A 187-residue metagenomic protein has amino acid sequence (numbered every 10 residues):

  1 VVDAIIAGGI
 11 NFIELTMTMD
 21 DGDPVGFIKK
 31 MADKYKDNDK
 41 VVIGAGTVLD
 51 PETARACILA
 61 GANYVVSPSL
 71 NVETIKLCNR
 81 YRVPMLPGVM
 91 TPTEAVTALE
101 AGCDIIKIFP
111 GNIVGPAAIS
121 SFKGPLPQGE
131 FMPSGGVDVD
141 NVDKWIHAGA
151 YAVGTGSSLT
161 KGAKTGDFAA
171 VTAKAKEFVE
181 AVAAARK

Functional and structural regions predicted by a protein language model:
V1-E52, A56-A60, R80, Q128-F131 (+2 more regions): Conserved N-terminal beta1-alpha1 strand-loop-helix module at the mouth
G9, Y35, G61, S69 (+5 more regions): Conserved functional loop/turn residues at catalytic and ligand-binding sites
F12-D20, K40-L49, A54, A62-L70 (+3 more regions): Catalytic beta/alpha-barrel core
L15-M17, Y64-T74, I108-P116, A148-K174: Glycine-rich phosphate-binding active-site loops on the catalytic face of alpha/beta enzymes
V25-D33, L70-E73, P116-G124: N-terminal small/glycine-rich loop or linker at the start of catalytic domains across soluble metabolic enzymes
D50-A60, T93-A101, A118, V137-V153: Catalytic cores of alpha/beta
T74-C78, V96-A101, P116-S121, N141-D143 (+1 more regions): Short, charged, surface-exposed secondary-structure boundary motifs
M85, P116-L126, F131-P133: CoA-thioester-processing core
